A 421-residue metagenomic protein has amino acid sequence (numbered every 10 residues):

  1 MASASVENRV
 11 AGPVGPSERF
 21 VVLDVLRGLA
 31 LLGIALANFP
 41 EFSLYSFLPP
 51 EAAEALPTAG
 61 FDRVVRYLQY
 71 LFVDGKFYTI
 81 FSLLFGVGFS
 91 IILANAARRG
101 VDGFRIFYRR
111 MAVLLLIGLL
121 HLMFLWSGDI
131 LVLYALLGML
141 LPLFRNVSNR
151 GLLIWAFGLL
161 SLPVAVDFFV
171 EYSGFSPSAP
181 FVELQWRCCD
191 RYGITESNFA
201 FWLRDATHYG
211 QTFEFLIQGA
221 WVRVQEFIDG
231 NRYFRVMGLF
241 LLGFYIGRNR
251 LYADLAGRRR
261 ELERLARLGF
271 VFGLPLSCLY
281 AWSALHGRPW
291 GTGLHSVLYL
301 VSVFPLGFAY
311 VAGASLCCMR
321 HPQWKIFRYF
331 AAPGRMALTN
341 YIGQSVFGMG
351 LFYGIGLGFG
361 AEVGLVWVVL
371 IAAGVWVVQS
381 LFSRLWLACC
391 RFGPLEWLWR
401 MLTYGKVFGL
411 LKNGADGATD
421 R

Functional and structural regions predicted by a protein language model:
A2-I92: N-terminal signal-anchor module of multipass membrane proteins
A2-V6, P322-Q323, V363-R421: C-terminal "closing" transmembrane helix and its immediate cytosolic amphipathic cap in multi-pass membrane proteins
E18-A30, E263-A266, C318-F347, R391-T403: Functional transmembrane helices that form membrane-embedded active or gating regions
V21-F47, Y78-L84, G88-F89, V113-L125 (+2 more regions): Kinked, hydrophobic transmembrane alpha-helices enriched for aromatic residues and small/kink-inducing positions
T79-A94, I130-L143, N231-D254, S302-H321: Specific transmembrane alpha-helix
I91-V170: Internal alpha-helical transmembrane segments
G158-G238, L242: Long hydrophobic alpha-helical segments that form multi-pass transmembrane helix bundles in integral membrane proteins
R288-A388: Alpha-helical transmembrane segments of multi-pass integral membrane proteins
